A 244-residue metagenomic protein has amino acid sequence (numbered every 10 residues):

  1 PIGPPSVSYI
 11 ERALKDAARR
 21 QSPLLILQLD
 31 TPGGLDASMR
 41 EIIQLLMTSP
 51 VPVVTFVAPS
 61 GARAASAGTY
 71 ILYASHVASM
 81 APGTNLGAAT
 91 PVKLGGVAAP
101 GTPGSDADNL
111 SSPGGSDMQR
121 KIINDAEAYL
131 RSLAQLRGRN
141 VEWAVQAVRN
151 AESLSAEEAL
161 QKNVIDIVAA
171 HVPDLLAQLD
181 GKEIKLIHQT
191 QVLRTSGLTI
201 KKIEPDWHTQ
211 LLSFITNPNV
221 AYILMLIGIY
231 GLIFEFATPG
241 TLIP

Functional and structural regions predicted by a protein language model:
P1-S213: Soluble extramembrane regions of membrane proteins in the secretory/endomembrane system
I215-P244: Core alpha-helical transmembrane segments of integral membrane proteins
